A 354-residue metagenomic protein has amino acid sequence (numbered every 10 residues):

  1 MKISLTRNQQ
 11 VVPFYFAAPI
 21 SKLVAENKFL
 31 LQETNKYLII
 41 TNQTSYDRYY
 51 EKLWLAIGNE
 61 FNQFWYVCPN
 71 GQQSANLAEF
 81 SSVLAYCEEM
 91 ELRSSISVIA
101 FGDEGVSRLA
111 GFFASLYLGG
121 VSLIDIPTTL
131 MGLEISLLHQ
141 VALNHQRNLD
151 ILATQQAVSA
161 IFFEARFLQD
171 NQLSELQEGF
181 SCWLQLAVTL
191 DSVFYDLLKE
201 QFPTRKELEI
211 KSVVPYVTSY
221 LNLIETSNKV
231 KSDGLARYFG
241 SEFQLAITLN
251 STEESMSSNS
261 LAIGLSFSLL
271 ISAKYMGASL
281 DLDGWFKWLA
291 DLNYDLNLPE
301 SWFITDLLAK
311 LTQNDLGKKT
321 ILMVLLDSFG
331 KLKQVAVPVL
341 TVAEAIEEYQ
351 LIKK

Functional and structural regions predicted by a protein language model:
M1-I96: ATP/NTP phosphate-donor binding region
Q10, S115-T204: A glycine/threonine-rich phosphate-anchoring loop and its flanking beta-alpha core in nucleotide/phosphate-binding
P69-G71, F101-D103, R237-G240: Glycine-rich beta-strand-to-loop/alpha-helix junction loops that act as flexible
E91-F113, Y117-T128: A short, small-residue-rich loop immediately preceding and capping a beta-strand
S181, L280-K354: C-terminal charged capping/lid subdomain of soluble metabolic enzymes
V188-Y195, I271-D281, K333-A336: Short helix-capping/linker segments at secondary-structure and domain boundaries
T204-W302: Active-site segments that bind and position negatively charged phosphate/pyrophosphate groups
